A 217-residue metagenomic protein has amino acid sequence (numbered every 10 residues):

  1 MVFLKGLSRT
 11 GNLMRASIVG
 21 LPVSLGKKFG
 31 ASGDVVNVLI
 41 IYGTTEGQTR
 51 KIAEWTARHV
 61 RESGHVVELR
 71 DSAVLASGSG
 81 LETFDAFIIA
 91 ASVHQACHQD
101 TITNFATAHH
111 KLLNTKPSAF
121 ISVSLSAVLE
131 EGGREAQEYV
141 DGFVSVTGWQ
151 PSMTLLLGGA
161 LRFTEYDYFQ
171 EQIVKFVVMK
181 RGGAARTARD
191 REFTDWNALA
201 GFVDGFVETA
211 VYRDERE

Functional and structural regions predicted by a protein language model:
V2-S8: Extreme N-terminal basic, low-complexity initiation segments that serve as generic localization/processing leaders
T10-L13, I18, S24-G33, K51 (+5 more regions): FMN-binding flavodoxin-like domain, especially the glycine-rich phosphate-binding loop
V35-L39: Extreme N-terminal starter segment of soluble prokaryotic enzymes
I40-T44, A91: Short glycine-centered, acidic/aromatic-flanked micro-motifs in structured strand/loop junctions that mark active-site
I41, R70-S72, L157-G159: Conserved beta-strand termini and adjacent loop/short-helix elements that scaffold enzyme active sites in alpha/beta
E46-R50: Glycine-rich NAD(P) Rossmann-fold beta1-alpha1 loop
S63-A76: A short beta-strand-loop structural module common to alpha/beta enzyme folds
A76-E82: Short amphipathic alpha-helix with an adjacent loop that forms part of the alpha/beta core around
